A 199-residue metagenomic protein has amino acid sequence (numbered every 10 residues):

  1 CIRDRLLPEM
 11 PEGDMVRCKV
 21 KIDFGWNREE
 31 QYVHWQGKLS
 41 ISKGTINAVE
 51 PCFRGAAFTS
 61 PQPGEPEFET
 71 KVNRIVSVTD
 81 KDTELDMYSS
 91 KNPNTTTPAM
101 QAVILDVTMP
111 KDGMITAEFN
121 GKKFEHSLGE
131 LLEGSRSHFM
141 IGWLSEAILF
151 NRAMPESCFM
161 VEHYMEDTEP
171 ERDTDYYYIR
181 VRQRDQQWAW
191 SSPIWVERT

Functional and structural regions predicted by a protein language model:
R3-T199: C-terminal functional module detector
